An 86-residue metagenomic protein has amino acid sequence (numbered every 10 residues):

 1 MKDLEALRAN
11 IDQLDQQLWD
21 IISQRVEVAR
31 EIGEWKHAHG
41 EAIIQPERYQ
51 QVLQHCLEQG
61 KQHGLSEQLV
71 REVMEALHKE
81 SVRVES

Functional and structural regions predicted by a protein language model:
M1-S86: Domain-level signature for soluble enzymes in the chorismate/prephenate branch of the shikimate pathway
